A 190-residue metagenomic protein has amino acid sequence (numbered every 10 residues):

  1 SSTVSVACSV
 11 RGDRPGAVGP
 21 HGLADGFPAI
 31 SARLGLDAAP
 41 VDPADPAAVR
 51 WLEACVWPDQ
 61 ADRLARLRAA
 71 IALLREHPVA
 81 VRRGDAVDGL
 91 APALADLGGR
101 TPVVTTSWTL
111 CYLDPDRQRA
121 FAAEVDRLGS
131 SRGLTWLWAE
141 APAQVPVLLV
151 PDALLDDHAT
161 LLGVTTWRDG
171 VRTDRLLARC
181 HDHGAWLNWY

Functional and structural regions predicted by a protein language model:
S1-R83, D96, Y190: Class I S-adenosyl-L-methionine-dependent methyltransferase module
A47, G99, W108, A120: Short, well-structured alpha-helical interface segments that form or flank functional binding sites
P58, L110, P142: Short loop/turn segments at secondary-structure transitions that flank enzyme active sites
A65, R75-V79, V87, A91 (+1 more regions): Class I (Rossmann-like) S-adenosyl-L-methionine-dependent methyltransferase catalytic domain, capturing the SAM-binding
G84, T105-S107, A139: Generic beta-strand/beta-sheet core signal
A91-P102: A short acidic, Gly/Pro-enriched loop at the edge of an enzyme's catalytic core that lines a small-molecule cofactor
P102-P115: A short SAM/SAH-binding and catalytic strip from SAM-dependent methyltransferases
